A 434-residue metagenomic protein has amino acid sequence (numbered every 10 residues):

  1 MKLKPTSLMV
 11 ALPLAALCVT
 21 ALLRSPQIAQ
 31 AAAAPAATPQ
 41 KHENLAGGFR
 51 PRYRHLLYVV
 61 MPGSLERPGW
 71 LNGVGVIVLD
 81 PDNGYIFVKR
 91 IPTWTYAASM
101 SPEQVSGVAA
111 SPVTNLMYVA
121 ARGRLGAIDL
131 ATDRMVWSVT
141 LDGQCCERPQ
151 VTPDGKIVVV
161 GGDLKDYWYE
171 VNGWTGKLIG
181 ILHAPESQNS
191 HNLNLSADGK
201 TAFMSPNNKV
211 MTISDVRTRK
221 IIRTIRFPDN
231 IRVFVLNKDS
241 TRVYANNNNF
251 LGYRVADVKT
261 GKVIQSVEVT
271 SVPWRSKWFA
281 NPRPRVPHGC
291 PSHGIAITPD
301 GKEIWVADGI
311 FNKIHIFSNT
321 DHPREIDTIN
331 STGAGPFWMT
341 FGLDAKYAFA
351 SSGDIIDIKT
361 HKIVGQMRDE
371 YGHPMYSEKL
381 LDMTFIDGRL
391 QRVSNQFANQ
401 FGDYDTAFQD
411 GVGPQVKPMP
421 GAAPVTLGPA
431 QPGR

Functional and structural regions predicted by a protein language model:
M1-L12: Bacterial N-terminal signal peptides that target proteins for export
A11-A21: Bacterial N-terminal signal peptides
L22-Q27: Hydrophobic single-pass membrane-insertion segments
I28-R434: Predominantly soluble domains enriched in secretory-pathway, periplasmic, or organellar proteins
